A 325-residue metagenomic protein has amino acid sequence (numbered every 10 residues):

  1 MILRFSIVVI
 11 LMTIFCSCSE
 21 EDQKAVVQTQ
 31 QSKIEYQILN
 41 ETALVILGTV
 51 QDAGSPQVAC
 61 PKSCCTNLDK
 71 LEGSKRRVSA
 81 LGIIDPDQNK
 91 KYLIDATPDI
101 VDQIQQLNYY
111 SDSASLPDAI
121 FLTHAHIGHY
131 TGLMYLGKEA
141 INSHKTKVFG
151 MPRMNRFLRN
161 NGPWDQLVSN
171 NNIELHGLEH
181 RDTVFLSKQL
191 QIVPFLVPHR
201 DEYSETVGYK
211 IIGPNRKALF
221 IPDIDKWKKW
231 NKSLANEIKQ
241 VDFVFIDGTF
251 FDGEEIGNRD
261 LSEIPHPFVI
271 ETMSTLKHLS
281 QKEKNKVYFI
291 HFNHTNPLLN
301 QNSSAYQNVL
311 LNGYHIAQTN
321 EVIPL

Functional and structural regions predicted by a protein language model:
I2-V9: Sec-dependent signal peptide recognition, specifically the positively charged N-region followed immediately by
I14-S17: C-terminal motif of bacterial Sec signal peptides marking the signal peptidase cleavage site
S19-E21: Bacterial signal peptide processing site
V26-Y109, L175-E237, V322-L325: Core dinuclear metal-dependent hydrolase active-site scaffold
R77, I84-F149: Active-site metal-binding motif and surrounding structural segment of the metallo-beta-lactamase
L93-T97, L116-H129, F149-M151, L219-I224 (+3 more regions): Active-site neighborhood of phospho(di)ester-bond hydrolases with catalytic His/Asp-centered motifs
R153-G162: A short, active-site helix/loop in glycosyltransferases that binds the activated sugar's phosphate group
N215-K217, I224-I323: Cap/insert and terminal regions of metallo-dependent hydrolase folds
